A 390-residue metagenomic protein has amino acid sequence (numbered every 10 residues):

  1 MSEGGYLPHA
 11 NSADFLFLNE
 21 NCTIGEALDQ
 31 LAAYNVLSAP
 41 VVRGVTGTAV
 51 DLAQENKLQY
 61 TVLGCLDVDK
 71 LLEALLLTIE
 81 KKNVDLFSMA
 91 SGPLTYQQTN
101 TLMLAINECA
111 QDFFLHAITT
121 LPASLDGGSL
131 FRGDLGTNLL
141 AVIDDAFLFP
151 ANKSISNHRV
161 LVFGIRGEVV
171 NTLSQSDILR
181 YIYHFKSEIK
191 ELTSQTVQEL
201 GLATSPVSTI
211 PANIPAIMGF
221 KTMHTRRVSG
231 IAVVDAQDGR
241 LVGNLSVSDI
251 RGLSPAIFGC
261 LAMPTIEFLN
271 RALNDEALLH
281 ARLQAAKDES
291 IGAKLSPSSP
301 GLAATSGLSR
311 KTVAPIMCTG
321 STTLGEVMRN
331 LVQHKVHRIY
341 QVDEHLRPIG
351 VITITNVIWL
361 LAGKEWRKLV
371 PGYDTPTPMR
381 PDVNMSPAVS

Functional and structural regions predicted by a protein language model:
M1-S390: Tandem CBS (Cystathionine beta-synthase) repeat/Bateman regulatory domains
